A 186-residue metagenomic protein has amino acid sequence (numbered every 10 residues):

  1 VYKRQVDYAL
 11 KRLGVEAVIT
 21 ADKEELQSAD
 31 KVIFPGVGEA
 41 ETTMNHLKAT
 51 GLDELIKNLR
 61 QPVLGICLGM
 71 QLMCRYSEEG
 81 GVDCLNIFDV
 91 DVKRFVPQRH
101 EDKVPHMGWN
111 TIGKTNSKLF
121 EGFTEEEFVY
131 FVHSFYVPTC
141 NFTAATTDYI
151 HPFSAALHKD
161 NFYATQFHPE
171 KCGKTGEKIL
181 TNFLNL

Functional and structural regions predicted by a protein language model:
V1-Y2: Short, small-residue-biased leader/transition segments that mark boundaries at the very start of proteins
A9-E16: A short, Lys/Arg-enriched amphipathic alpha-helix followed by its capping loop at the start of a domain
E16, K31, P62-L64: Structural signature of beta-strand start/N-cap positions in the alpha/beta core of ABC transporter nucleotide-binding
A17-S28: Short acidic low-complexity segments
E25-L26, L55, A156: Structural alpha-helical scaffold elements that stabilize or flank donor/cofactor-binding regions in carbohydrate
I33-P35, A164: Structural motif
G38-M107: Cysteine-nucleophile active-site neighborhood
N58, D91-L186: Amide-donor transfer/coupling interface in amidating biosynthetic enzymes
